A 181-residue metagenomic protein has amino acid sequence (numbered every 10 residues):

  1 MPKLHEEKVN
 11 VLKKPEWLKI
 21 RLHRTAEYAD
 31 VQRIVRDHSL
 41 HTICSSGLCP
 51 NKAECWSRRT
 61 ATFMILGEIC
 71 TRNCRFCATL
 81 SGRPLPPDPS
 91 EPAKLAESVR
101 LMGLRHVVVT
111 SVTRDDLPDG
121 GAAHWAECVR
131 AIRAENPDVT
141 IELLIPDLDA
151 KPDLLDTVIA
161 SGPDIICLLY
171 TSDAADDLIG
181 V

Functional and structural regions predicted by a protein language model:
M1-R72: Flexible, acidic/Gly-rich N-terminal and inter-domain linker regions that tether and position cofactor-handling modules
K13-K14, K19-R21, R114, R133 (+1 more regions): Basic side chains
C49, V109, L168: Residue-level signature of catalytic and energy-coupling elements of molecular machines, predominantly ATP/GTP-dependent
R58-I165: Conserved Radical SAM active-site core
Y170-A175: Conserved small/polar residues in nucleotide/adenosyl-binding loops
